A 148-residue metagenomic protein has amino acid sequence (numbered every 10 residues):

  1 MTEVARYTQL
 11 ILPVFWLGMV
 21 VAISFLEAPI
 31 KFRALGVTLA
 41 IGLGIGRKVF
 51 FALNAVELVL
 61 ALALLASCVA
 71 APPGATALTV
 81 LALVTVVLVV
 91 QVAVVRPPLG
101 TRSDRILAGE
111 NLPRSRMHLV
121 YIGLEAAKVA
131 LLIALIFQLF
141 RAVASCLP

Functional and structural regions predicted by a protein language model:
T2-L64, I106-N111, C146-P148: Interfacial loop at the N-terminal end of multi-pass membrane proteins
T8-A22, V56-A66, T79, L83-V90 (+1 more regions): Lipid-exposed faces of alpha-helical membrane segments in multi-pass integral membrane proteins
I45-R47, E57-A82, L139-A142: Charged, compositionally biased, marginally structured helical/coil segments
V49-A52, P113-L131: Individual transmembrane alpha-helices with interfacial aromatic-anchor signatures
A70-R105: Mid-chain, well-packed structural core segment of small domains
T101-L119: Acidic interhelical loop/turn segments
I133-P148: Juxtamembrane boundary at the C-terminal end of a transmembrane helix
